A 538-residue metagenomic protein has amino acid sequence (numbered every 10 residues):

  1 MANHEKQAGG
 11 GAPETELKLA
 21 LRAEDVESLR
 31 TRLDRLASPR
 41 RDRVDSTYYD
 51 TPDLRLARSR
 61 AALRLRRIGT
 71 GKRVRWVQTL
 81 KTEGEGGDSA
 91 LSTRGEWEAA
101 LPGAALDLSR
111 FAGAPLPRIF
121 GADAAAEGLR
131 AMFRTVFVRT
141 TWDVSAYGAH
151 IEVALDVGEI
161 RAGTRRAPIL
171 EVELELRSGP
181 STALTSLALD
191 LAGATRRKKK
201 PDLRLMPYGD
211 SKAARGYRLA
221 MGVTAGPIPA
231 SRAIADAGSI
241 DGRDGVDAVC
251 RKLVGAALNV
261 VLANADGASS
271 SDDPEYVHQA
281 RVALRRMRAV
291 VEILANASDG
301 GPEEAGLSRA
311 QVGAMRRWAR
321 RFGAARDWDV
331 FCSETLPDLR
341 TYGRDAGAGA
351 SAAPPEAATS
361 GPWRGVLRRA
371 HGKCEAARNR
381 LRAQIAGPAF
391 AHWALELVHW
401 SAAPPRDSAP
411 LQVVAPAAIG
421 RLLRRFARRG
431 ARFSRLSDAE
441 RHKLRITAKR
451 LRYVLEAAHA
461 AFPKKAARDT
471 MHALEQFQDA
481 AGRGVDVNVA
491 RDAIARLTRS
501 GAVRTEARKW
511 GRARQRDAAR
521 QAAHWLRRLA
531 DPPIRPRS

Functional and structural regions predicted by a protein language model:
A2-S538: Function-determining surface determinants
